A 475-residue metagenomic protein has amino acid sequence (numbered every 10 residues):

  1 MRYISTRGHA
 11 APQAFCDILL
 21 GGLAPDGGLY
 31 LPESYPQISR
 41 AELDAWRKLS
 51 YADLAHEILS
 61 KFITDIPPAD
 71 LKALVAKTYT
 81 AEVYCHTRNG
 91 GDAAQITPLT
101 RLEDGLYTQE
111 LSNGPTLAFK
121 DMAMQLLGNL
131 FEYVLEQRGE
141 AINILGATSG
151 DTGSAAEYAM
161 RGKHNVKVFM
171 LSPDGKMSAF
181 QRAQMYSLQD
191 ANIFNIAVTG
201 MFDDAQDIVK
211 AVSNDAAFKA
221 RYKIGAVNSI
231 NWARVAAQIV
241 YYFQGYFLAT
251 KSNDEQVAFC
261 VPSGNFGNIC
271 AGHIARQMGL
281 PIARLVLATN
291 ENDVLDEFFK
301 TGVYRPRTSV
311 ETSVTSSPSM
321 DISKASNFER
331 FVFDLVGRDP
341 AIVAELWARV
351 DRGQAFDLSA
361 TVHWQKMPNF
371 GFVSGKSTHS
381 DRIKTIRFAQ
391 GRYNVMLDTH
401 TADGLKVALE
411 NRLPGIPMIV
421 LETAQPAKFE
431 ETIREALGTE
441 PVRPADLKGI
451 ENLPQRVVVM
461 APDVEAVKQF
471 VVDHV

Functional and structural regions predicted by a protein language model:
M1-V475: PLP-dependent amino-acid enzyme catalytic core
